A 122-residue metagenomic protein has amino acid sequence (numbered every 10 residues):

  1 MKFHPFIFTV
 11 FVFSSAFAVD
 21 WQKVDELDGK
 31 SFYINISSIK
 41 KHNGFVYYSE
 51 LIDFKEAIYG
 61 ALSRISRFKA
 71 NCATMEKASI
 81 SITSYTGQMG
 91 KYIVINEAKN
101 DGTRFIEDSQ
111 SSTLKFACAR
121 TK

Functional and structural regions predicted by a protein language model:
H4-S14: Sec-dependent N-terminal signal peptides
F17-S66, N71-K122: N-terminal secretory-pathway/extracellular module detecting exported/lumenal segments and adjacent signal-anchor/first
